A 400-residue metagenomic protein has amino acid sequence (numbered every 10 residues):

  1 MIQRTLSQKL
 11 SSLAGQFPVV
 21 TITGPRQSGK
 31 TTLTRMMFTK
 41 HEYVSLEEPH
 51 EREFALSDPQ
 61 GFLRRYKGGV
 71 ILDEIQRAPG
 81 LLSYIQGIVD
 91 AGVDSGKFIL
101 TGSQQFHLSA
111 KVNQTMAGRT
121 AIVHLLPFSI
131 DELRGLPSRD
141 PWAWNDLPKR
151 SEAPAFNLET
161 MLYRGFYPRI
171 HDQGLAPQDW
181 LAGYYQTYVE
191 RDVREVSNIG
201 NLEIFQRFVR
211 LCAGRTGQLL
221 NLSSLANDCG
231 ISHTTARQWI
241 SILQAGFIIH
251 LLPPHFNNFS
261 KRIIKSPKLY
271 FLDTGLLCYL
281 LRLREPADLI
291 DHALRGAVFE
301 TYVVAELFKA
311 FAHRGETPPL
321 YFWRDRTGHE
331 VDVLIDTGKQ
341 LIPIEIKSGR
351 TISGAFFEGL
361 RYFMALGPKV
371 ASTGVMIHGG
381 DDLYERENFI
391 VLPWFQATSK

Functional and structural regions predicted by a protein language model:
M1-A14: Pre-Walker A adenine-sensing motif
I22: Hydrophobic anchor at the beta1->P-loop junction of P-loop NTPases
K30: Conserved lysine of the Walker
L33, M37: Hydrophobic positions on the alpha1 helix immediately C-terminal to the Walker A/P-loop
L82-F106, N113-T115: Conserved catalytic/switch belt of AAA+ P-loop NTPases
S103-Q105, S109-L219: Interdomain motor-coupling "hinge/lid" segment immediately C-terminal to the ATP-binding subdomain of NTP-driven enzymes
H171-L341: Accessory nucleic acid-recognition modules appended to NTPase machines
G379-K400: Domain-level recognition of nuclease-like catalytic cores that cleave nucleotide substrates
